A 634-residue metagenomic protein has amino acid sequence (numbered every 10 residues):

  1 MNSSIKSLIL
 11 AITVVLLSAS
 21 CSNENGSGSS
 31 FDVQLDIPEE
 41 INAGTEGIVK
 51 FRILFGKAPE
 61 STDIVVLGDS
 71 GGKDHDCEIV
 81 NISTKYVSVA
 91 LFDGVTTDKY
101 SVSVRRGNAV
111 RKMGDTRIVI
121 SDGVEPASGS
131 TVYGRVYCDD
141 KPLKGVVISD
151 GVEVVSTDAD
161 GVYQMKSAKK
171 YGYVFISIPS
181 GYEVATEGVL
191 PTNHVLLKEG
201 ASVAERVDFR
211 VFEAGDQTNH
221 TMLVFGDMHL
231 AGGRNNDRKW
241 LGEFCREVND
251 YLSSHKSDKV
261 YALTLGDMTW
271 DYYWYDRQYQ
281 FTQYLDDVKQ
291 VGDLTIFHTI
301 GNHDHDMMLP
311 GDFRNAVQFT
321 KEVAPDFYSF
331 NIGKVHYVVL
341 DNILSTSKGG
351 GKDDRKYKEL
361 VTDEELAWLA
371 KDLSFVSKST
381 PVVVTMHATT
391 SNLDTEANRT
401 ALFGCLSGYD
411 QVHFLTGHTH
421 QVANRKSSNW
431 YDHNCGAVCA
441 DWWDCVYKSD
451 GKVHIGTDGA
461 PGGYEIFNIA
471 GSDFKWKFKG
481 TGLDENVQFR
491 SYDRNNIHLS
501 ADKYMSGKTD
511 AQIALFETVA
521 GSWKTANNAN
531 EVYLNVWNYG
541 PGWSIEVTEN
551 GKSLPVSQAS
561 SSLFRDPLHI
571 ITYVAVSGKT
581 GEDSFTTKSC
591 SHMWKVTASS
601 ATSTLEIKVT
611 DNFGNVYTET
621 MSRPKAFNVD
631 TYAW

Functional and structural regions predicted by a protein language model:
L17-S20: C-terminal motif of bacterial Sec signal peptides marking the signal peptidase cleavage site
E24-G123: Ser/Thr/Pro-rich low-complexity tracts
E60-T62, S130-Y133, C138-V152: Short, ordered, surface-exposed loop/turn motifs in non-cytosolic proteins
A109, D150, G172-L197: A short, solvent-exposed loop/turn motif at the edges and junctions of modular extracellular/periplasmic domains
V124-T131, C138-D139, E183-Y275: N-terminal active-site segment of His-dependent metallophosphoesterases
G129-V132, V189-E199, G226, V248-L252 (+2 more regions): Metal-dependent phosphoesterase/phosphodiesterase active-site architecture
K144-S167: Short, acidic Ser/Thr/Gly-rich low-complexity loop/linker segments typical of extracellular and cell-surface proteins
V184-E199, W274-V376, T400-H413, N424-A470 (+1 more regions): Extended active-site neighborhood of metal-dependent phosphoesterases/phosphodiesterases
